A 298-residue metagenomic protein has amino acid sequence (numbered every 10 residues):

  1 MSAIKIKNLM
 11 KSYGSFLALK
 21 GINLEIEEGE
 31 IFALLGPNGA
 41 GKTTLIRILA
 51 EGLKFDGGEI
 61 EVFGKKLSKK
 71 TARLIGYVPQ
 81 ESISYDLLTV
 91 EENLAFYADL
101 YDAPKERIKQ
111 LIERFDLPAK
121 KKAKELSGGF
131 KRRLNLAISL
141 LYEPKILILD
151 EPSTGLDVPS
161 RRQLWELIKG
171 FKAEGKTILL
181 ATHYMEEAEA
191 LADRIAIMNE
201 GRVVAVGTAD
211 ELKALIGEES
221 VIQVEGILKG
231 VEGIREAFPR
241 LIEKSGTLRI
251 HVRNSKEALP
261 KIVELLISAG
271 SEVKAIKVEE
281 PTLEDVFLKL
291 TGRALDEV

Functional and structural regions predicted by a protein language model:
M1-M10, R293-V298: ABC-family P-loop ATPase nucleotide-binding domain
A3-K5, S15-A18, A258: Conserved beta-strand immediately N-terminal to the Walker
K11-N199, A205: ABC transporter nucleotide-binding domains
L94, K109, R162, K213 (+2 more regions): Generic structural signal for individual residues within well-ordered alpha-helical segments across diverse proteins
E166-R253: ABC transporter nucleotide-binding domain
E218-T291, V298: Short, charged/small-residue-rich alpha-helical element at the C-terminal edge of ABC transporter nucleotide-binding
